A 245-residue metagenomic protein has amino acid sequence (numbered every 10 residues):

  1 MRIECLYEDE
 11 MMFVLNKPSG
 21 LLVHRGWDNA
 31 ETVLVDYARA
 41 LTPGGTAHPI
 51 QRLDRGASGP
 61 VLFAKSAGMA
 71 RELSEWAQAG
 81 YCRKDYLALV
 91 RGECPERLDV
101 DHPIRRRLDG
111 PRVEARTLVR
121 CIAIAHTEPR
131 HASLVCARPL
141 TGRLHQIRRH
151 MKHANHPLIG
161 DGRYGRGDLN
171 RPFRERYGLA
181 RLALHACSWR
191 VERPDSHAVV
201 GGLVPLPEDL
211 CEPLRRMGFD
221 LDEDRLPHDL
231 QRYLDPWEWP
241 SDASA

Functional and structural regions predicted by a protein language model:
M1-P129, P172, L203-A245: RNA pseudouridine synthases
A30-L34, A38, A67, P129-V191 (+2 more regions): Pseudouridine synthase
K84, S133, L182, A198-V200: Glycine-rich GHKL/ HATPase_c ATP-binding element in histidine kinases
V90-G92, C121-A123, A137-P139, G160 (+1 more regions): Short, structured patches in soluble enzyme cores that scaffold and shape functional sites
R106-L108, T141, V191-V199: Short acidic, glycine-rich loop/turn motifs
H126-H131, P194-A198: Short, solvent-exposed loop/turn segments that connect beta-strands within catalytic domains and beta-strand-rich
